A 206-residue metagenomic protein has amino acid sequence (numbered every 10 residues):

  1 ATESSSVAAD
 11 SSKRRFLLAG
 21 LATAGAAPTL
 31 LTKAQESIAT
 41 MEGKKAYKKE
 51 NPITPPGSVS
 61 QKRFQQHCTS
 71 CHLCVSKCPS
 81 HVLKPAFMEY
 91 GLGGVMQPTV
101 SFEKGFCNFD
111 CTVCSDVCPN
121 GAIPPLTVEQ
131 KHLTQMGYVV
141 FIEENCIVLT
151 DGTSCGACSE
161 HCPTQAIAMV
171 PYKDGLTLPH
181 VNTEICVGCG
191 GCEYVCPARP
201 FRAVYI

Functional and structural regions predicted by a protein language model:
A1-I206: Non-ligating segments of multi-cofactor redox enzymes
